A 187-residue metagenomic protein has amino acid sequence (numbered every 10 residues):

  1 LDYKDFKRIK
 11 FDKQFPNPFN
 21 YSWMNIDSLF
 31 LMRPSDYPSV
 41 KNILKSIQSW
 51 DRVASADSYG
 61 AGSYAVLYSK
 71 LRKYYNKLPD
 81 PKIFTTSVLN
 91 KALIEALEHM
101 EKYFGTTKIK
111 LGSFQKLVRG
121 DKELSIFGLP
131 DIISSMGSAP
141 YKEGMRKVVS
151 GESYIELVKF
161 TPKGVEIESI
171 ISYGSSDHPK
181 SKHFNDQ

Functional and structural regions predicted by a protein language model:
K7-Q187: Acidic, low-complexity N-terminal propeptides/linkers enriched in Ser/Thr/Asp/Gly that mediate export, maturation
